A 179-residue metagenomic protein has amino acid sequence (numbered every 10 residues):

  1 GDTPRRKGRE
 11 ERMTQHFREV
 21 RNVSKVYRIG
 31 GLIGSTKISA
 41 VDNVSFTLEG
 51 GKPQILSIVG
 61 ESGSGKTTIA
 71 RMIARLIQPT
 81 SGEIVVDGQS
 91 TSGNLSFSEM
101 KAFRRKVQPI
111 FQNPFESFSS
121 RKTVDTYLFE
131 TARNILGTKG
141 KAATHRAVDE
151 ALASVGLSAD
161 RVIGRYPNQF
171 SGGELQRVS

Functional and structural regions predicted by a protein language model:
G1-S179: ABC transporter nucleotide-binding domains
